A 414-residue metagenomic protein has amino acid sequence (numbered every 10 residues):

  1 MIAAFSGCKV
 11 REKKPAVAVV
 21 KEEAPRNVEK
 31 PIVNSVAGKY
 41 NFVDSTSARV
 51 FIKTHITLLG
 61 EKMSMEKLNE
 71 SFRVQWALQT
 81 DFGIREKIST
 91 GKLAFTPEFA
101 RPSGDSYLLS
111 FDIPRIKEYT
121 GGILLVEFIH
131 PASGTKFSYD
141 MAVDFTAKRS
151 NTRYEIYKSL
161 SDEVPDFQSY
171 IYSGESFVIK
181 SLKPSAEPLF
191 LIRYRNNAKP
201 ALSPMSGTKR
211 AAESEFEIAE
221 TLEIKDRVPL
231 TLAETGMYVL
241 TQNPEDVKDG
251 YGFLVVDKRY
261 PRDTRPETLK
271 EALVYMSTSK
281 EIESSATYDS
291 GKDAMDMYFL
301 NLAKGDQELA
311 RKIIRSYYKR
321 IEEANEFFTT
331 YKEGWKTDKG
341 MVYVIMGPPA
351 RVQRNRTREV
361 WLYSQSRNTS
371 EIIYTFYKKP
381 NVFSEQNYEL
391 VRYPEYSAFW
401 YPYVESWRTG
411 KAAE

Functional and structural regions predicted by a protein language model:
A4-G7: C-terminal motif of bacterial Sec signal peptides marking the signal peptidase cleavage site
K9-R11: Bacterial signal peptide processing site
R26-Q75, S159-F190: Contiguous beta-strand segments within globular domains
F51, F95-D112, E118, R210-L232: Aromatic sugar-binding surface patches on proteins that engage polysaccharides or sugar-phosphate polymers
M65-T90, F128, I179-K209: Extended low-complexity, serine/threonine- and proline-enriched intrinsically disordered segments
K92-P97, A132-D162, D246-Y275: Short beta-strand elements
E118-S133, F190, A233-D246: Short, aromatic- and glycine-rich surface loops/edge beta-strands on solvent-exposed regions
A324-E414: C-terminal soluble interaction/assembly domains
